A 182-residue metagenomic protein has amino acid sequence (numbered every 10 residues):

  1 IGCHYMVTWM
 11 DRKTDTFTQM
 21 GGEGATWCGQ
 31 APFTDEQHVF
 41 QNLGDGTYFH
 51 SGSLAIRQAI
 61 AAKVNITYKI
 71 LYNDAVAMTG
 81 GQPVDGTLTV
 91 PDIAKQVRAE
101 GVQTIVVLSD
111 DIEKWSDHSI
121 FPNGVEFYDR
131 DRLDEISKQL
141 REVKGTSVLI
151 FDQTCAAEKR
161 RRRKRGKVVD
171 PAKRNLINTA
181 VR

Functional and structural regions predicted by a protein language model:
I1-M78, D85-P91, E135: Thiamine diphosphate
A31, I60, A172-R182: Cysteine-centered iron-sulfur cluster-binding motifs in ferredoxin-type domains/subunits of redox enzymes
Q37-H38, G44, A62-T67, D74 (+4 more regions): Structural beta-strand/beta-sheet cores of well-ordered domains, especially the beta-sheet scaffolds that support
A75-P171: Glycine-rich ThDP/TPP pyrophosphate-binding loop and its adjacent helix/strand module within ThDP-dependent enzymes
